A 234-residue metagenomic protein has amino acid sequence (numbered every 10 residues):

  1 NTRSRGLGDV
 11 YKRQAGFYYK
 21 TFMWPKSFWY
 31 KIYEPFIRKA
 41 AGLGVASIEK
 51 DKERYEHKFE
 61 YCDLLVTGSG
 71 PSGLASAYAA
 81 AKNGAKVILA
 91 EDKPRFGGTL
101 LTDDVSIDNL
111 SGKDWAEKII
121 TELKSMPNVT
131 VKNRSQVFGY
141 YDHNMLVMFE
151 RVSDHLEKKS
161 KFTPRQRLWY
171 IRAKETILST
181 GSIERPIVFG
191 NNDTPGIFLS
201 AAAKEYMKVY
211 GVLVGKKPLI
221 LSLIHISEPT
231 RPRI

Functional and structural regions predicted by a protein language model:
N1-L7, Y11, I224-I234: Single conserved hydrophobic/aromatic residue that forms the stacking wall/gate of nucleotide- or nucleobase-binding
R3-T67, K113, I120-K217: FAD-binding core/adjacent interface of flavoenzyme oxidoreductases
C62-N128, Q136, I187, E205-V209 (+2 more regions): Beta1-alpha1 glycine-rich phosphate/pyrophosphate-binding loop at the start of Rossmann-like nucleotide-binding domains
